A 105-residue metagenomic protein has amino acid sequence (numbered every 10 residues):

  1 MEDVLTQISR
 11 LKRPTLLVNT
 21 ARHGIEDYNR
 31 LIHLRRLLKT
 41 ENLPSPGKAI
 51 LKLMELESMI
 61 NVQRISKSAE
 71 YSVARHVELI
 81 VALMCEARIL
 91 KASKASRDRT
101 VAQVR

Functional and structural regions predicted by a protein language model:
M1-P44, K48, V101-R105: Long, non-catalytic architectural segments outside compact domain cores
L43-I50, E70, A74: Amphipathic, non-membrane alpha-helical segments in soluble helical-bundle scaffolds
G47, L56-E57: Cysteine-centric segments in proteins
S58-R99, R105: Short, compact, well-ordered microdomains
